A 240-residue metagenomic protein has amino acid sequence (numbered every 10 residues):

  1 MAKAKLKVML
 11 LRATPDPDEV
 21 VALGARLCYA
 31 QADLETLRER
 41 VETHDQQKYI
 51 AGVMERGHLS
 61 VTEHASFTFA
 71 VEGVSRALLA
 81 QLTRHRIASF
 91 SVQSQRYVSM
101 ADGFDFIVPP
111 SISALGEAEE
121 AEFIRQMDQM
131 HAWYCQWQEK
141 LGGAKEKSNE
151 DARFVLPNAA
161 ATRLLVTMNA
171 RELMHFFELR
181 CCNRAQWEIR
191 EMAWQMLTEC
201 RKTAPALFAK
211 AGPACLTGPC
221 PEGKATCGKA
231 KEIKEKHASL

Functional and structural regions predicted by a protein language model:
M1-L240: Family-specific signature for flavin-dependent thymidylate synthase
